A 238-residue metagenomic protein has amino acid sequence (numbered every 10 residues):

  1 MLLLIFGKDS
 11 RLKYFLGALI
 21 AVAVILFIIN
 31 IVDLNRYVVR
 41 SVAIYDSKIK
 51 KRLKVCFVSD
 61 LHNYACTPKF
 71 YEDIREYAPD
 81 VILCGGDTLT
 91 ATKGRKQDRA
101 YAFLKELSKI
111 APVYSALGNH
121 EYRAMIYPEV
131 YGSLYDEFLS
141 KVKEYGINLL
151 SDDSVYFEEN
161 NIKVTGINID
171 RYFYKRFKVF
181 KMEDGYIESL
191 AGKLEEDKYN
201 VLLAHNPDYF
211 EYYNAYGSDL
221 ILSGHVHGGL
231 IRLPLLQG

Functional and structural regions predicted by a protein language model:
M1-I49: N-terminal membrane-anchoring alpha-helices
F27, N35-D46, E188-Y212, Y216-G217: Extended recognition/assembly regions associated with phosphoester-bond processing machinery
K51-N148: Membrane-embedded segments
L53, D80-V81, I162-K163, Y199-V201 (+1 more regions): Structural motif
H62, T88-L89, H120-E121, S154-V155 (+3 more regions): Catalytic metal-binding/acid-base residues of hydrolase active sites
M125-G146, S154, E158-N200, F210-E211: Binuclear metal-dependent hydrolase catalytic cores centered on His/Asp/Glu-rich metal-binding motifs
E144, V201, N206-G238: Conserved beta-sheet core of the metallophosphoesterase superfamily
L150-D153, A204: Short loop/edge segments at beta-strand edges and connector loops that shape dinucleotide/nucleotide cofactor-binding
